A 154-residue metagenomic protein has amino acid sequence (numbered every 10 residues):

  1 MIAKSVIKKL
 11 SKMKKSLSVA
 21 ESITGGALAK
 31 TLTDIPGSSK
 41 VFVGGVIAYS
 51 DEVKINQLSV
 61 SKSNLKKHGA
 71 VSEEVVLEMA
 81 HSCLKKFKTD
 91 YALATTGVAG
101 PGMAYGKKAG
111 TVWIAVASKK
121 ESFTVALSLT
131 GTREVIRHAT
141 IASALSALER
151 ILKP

Functional and structural regions predicted by a protein language model:
M1-P154: Short alpha-helical segments enriched in small residues
